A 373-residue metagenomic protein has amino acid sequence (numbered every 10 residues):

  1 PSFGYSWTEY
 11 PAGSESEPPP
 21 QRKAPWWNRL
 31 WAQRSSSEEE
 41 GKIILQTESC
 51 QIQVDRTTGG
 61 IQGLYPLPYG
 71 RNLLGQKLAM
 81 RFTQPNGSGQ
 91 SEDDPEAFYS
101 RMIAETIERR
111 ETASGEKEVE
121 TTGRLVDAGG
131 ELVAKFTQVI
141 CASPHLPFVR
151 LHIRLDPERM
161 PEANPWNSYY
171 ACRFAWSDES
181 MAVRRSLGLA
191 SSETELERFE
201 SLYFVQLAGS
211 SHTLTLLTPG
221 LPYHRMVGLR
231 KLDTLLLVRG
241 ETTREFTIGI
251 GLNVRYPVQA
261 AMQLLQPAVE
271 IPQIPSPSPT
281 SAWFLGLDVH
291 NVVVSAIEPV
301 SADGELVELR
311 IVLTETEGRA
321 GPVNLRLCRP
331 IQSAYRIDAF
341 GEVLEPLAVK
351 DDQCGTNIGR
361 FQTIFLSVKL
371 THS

Functional and structural regions predicted by a protein language model:
P1-S373: C-terminal (or distal) subdomains of carbohydrate-active enzymes
